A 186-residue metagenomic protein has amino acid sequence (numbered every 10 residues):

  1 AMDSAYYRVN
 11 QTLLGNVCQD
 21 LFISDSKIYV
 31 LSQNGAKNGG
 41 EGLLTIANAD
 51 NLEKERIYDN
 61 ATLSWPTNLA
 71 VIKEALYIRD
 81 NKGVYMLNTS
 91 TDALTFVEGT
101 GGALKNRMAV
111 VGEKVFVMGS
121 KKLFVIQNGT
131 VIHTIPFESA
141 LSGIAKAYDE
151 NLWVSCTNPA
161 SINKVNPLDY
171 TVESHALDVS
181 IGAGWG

Functional and structural regions predicted by a protein language model:
A1, V30-G39, Y77-K82, V115-K121 (+2 more regions): Conserved beta-strand positions in repeat-built beta-propeller and related beta-rich domains
M2-A75: Post-signal peptide N-terminal segment of secreted/secretory-pathway proteins
D3-L13, E53-N60, T91-G99, G129-P136 (+1 more regions): A short beta-strand motif characteristic of beta-propeller blades
L14-I23, T62-K73, G101-E113, E138-D149 (+1 more regions): Repeated scaffold domains used in trafficking and secretory/extracellular systems, primarily beta-propellers
I28-L31, E41, A49, V84 (+4 more regions): Feature marking well-ordered beta-strand scaffolds used for ligand recognition
K37-T45, G83-N88, K121-Q127, P159-N166: Structural motif
A75-G99, N106-A109, F116-G119: Intrinsically disordered, low-complexity linker/loop segments enriched in Gly/Pro and charged/polar residues
E138-G186: Eukaryotic tandem repeat interaction scaffolds
